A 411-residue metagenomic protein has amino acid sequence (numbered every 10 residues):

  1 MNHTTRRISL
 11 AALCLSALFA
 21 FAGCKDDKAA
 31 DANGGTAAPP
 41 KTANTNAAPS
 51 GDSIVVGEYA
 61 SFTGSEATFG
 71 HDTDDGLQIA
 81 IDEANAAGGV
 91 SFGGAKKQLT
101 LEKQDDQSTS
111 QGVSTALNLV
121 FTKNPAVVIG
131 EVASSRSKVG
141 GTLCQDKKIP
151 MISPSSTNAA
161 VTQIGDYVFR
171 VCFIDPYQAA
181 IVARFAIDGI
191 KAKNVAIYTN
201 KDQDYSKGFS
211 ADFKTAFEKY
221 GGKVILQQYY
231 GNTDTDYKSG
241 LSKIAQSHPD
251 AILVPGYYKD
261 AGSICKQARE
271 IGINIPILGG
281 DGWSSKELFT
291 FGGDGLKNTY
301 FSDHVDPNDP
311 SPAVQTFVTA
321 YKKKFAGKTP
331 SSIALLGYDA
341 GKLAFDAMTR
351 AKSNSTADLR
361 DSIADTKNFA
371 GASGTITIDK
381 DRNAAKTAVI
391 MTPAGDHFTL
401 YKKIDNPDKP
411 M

Functional and structural regions predicted by a protein language model:
F19-G23: C-terminal motif of bacterial Sec signal peptides marking the signal peptidase cleavage site
C24-G34: Bacterial lipoprotein signal-peptidase II cleavage site
D27-K28, K41-N44, T68-D75, A87-T162 (+3 more regions): Beta-alpha junction/loop-to-helix N-cap segments that form part of ligand/metal-binding clefts
T42-S50, I54-Q78, Q104-S110, A133-S135 (+4 more regions): Extracytoplasmic "Venus flytrap"
T142-D146, S210-S302: Extracellular/periplasmic bilobed ligand-binding domains
V168-Y229, A251, A344: An alpha-beta-alpha
C265-Y338, N354, T392-A394, F398-M411: Extracellular/periplasmic periplasmic-binding protein-like sensory domains
K323-L335, F345-L400: Segments of small-molecule ligand-sensing domains
